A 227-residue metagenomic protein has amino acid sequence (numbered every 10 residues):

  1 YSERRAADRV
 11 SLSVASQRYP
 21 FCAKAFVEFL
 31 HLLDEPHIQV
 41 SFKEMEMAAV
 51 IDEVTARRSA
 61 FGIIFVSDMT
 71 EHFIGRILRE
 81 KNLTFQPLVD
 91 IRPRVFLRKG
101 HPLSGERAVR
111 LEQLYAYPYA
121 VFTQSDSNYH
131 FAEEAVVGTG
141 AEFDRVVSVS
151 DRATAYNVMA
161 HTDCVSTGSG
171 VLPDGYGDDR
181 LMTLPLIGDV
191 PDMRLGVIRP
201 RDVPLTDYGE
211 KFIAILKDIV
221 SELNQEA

Functional and structural regions predicted by a protein language model:
Y1-R5, F212, E226: Alpha-helical linker/hinge and terminal dimerization helices associated with HTH transcriptional regulators
A6, I77-Y119: Flexible hinge/capping segments at coil-to-helix
A6-E53, P204-E210: N-terminal winged-helix
S11-Q17, G62, F96, A120 (+1 more regions): Short, well-ordered beta-strand segments
C22-E28, E71, L103-S104, L111 (+4 more regions): Secondary-structure junction motif
V27-E28, L32, A48-P93, L97 (+1 more regions): Short beta-strand-centered segments that line the small-molecule binding cleft or hinge of alpha/beta clamshell
E46, T55-A60, I64-F65, S125-M182: Hydrophobic hinge/microswitch elements
F73, R79-Q86, I91-R92, A153-D202: Beta-alpha-beta core module
